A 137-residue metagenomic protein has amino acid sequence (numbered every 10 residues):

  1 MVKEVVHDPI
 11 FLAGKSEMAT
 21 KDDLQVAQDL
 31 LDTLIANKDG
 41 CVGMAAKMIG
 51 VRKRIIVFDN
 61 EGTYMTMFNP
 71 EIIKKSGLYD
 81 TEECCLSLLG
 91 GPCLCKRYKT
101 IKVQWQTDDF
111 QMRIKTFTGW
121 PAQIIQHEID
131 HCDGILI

Functional and structural regions predicted by a protein language model:
M1-I137: Positively charged
